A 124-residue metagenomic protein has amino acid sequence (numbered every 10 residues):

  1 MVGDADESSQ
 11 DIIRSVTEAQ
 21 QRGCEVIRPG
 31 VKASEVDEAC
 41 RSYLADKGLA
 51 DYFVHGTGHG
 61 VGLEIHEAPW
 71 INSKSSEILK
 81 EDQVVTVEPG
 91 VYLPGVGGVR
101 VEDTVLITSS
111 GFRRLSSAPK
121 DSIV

Functional and structural regions predicted by a protein language model:
M1-V124: Active-site neighborhoods and metal-handling regions in enzymes and metal-associated proteins
